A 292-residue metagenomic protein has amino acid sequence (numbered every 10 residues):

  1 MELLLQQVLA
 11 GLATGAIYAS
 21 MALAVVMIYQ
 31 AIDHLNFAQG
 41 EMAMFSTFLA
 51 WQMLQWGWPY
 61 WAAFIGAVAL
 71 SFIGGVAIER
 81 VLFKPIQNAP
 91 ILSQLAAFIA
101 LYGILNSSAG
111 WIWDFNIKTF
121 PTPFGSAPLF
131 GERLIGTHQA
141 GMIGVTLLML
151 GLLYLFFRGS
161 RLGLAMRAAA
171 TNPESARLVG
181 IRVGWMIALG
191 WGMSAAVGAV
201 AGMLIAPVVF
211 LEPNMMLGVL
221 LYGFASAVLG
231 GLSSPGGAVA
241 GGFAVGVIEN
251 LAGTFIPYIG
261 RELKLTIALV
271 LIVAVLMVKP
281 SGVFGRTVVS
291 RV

Functional and structural regions predicted by a protein language model:
M1-E2, I78-N88, S281-V292: Transmembrane alpha-helical segments of polytopic membrane transport and secretion proteins
M1-M21, L49, W56-A63, A89-L95 (+3 more regions): Membrane-interfacial amphipathic/re-entrant helices at transmembrane-helix boundaries
T14, L134-E212, M216, P235-G241: Helix-loop-helix "hairpin" substructures at the membrane interface of multi-pass membrane proteins
Y18, A22, W58-A69, W191-G198 (+2 more regions): Transmembrane alpha-helical segments in multi-pass inner-membrane proteins
Y29-A77, V81, F255-I256: Membrane-embedded helix boundary and interhelical linker motif in transport proteins
T47-W51, V68-G74, L101-S108, V145-Y154 (+3 more regions): Hydrophobic core segments of alpha-helical transmembrane domains in multi-pass membrane transport and ion-translocation
W58-L101, S108, A240-V245, E249 (+1 more regions): Alpha-helical transmembrane segments within multi-pass membrane transporters and channels
P85-G159, M186, L251-I267, T287-V292: Transmembrane helix-bundle core of multi-pass membrane transporters and related energy-transducing complexes
